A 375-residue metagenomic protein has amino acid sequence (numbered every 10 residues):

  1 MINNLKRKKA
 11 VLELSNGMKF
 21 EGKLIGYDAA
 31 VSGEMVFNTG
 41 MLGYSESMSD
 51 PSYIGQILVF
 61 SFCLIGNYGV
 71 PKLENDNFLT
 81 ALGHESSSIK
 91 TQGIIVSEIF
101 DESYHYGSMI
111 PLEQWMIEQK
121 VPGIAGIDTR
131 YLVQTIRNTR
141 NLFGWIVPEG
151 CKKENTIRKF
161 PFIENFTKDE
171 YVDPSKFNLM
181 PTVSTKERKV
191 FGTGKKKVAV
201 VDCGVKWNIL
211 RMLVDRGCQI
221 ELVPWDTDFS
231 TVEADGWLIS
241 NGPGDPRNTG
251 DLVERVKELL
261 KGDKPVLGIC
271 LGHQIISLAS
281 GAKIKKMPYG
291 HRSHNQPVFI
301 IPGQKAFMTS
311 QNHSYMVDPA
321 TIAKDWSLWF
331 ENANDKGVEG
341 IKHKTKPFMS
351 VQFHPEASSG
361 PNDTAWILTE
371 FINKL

Functional and structural regions predicted by a protein language model:
M1-P224, P246, L260, S358 (+1 more regions): RNA-binding accessory domains that recognize and position tRNA/RNA substrates
P122, K197, P265-L267, K283 (+1 more regions): Proline-centered loop/turn at the N-terminus of a beta-strand
K197-D202, T309-S310, M349-F353: Active-site-proximal beta-strand elements of phosphoester/diester hydrolases
V223-S230, Y289: ATP-dependent adenylate-forming carboxylate-activation enzymes
V232-W237: Short acidic/histidine-rich motifs immediately flanking catalytic phosphotransfer sites in two-component signaling
N241-P319, G360-E370: Cysteine-nucleophile active-site neighborhood
K305-K346: Catalytic beta-strand/loop cores that center a nucleophilic Ser/Cys/Thr and support acyl-enzyme chemistry
V338-L375: A glycine-centered loop/beta-turn motif at secondary-structure junctions
